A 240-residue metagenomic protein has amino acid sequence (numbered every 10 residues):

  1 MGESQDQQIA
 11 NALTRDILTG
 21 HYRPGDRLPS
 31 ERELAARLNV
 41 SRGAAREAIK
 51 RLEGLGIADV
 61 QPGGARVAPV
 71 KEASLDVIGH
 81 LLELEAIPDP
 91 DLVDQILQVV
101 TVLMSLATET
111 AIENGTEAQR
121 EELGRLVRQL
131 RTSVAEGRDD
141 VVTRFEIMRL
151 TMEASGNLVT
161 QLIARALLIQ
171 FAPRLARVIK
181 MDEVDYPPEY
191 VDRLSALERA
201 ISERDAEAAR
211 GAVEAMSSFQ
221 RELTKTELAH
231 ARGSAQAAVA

Functional and structural regions predicted by a protein language model:
M1-L106, E113, A231, A238-A240: Short linear motifs at protein or domain termini
G25-D26, Q161-A164, A209-R210: Short, hydrophobic secondary-structure boundary micro-motifs
E31, G156-L158, R204-A206: Short loop-to-helix capping motifs
L38, S155-V159, L228: A broad structural signal for alpha-helix termini and local helix breaks/kinks
E72-L150, P188-A212: All-alpha effector-binding/dimerization core of bacterial HTH-type transcriptional repressors
V99-G115, F145-E183, A215: Hydrophobic, amphipathic alpha-helical faces that serve as interaction scaffolds
R125-L126, A154-L158, R232-A240: Charge-rich, acidic-biased intrinsically disordered regions
R131-T132, M148, L168-A240: C-terminal all-alpha effector/ligand-binding and dimerization domain of prokaryotic HTH-type transcriptional repressors
